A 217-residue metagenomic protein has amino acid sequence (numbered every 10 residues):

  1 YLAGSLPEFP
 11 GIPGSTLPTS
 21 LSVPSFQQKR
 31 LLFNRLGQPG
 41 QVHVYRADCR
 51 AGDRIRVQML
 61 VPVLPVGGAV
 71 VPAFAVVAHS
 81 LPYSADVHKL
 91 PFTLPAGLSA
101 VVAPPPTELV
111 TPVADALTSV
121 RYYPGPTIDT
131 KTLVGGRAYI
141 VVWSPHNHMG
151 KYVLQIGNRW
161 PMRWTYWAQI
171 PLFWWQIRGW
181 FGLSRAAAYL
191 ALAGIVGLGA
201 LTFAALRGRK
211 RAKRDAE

Functional and structural regions predicted by a protein language model:
L2-T19, Y45, V66, P72-S84 (+1 more regions): C-terminal edge strands of extracellular/lumenal beta-sandwich accessory domains
S5-E8, S22, K89, T93: Selective for proline/serine-rich intrinsically disordered segments in cytosolic/nuclear regulatory regions
L17-S20, K29-L32, V113-D115: Short secondary-structure boundary micro-motifs
V23-C49, R54, M59-P65, A73-F74 (+1 more regions): Non-catalytic, beta-strand-enriched accessory regions in extracellular/secretory proteins and membrane protein
V57, A69, A85-H88: Short, conserved acidic/polar surface loops in the N-terminal third of protein domains
L64-G67, F92-L98, M149-G150: A short local loop/turn or secondary-structure capping micro-motif enriched for an aromatic residue
V76-A103: Alpha-helical transmembrane helix bundles of large polytopic membrane transport and channel proteins
L94-K131: Extended, solvent-exposed segments with strong compositional bias
